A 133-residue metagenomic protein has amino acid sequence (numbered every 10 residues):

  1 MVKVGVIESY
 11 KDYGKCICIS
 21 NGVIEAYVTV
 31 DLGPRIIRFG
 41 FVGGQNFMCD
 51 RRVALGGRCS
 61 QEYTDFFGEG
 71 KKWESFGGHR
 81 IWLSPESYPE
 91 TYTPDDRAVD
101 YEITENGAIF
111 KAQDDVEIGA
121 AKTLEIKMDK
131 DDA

Functional and structural regions predicted by a protein language model:
M1-D132: Surface-exposed acidic/polar loop and edge beta-strand patches at domain peripheries
